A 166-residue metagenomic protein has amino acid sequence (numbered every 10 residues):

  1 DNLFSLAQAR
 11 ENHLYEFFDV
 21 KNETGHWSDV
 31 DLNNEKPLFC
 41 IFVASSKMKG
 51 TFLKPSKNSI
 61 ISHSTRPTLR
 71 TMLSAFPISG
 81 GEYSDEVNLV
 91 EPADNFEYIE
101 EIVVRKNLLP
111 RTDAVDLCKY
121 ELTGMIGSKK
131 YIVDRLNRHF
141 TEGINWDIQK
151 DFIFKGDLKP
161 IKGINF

Functional and structural regions predicted by a protein language model:
D1-N34, L38: Short N-terminal edge-element motif at the start of the domain
V43-F166: Beta-strand-rich cores of mature extracytoplasmic or soluble domains
